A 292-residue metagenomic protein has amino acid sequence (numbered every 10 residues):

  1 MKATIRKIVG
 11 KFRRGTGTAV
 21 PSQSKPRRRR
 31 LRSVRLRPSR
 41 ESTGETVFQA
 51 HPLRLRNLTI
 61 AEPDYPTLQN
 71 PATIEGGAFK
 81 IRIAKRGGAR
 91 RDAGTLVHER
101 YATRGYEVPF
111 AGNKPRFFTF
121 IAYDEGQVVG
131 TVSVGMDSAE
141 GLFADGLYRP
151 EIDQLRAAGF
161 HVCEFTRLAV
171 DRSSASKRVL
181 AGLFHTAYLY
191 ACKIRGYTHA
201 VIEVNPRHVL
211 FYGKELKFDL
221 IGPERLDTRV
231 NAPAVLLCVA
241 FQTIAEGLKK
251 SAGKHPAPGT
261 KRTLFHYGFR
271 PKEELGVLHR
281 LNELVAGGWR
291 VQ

Functional and structural regions predicted by a protein language model:
M1-P21: N-terminal acidic, proline/glycine-rich, low-complexity intrinsically disordered segments
F12, R28-G76, R280-Q292: Short acidic N-proximal helix/loop "leader" segments that mark the beginning of a domain or an inter-domain linker
V47-Q49, I121, L142-F143, G222-P223: Extended, composition-driven regions rather than compact fold-specific motifs
I60, Y65-F110, K114-D124, V128-V129: Short amphipathic alpha-helix that is part of the acyltransferase structural core
E125-L155: Short, His- and charge-rich active-site/binding loops that engage polyanionic ligands
A144-T243: Acyl-donor binding region in acyl/amide transferases
A232-Q292: Charge-rich, low-complexity intrinsically disordered segments
